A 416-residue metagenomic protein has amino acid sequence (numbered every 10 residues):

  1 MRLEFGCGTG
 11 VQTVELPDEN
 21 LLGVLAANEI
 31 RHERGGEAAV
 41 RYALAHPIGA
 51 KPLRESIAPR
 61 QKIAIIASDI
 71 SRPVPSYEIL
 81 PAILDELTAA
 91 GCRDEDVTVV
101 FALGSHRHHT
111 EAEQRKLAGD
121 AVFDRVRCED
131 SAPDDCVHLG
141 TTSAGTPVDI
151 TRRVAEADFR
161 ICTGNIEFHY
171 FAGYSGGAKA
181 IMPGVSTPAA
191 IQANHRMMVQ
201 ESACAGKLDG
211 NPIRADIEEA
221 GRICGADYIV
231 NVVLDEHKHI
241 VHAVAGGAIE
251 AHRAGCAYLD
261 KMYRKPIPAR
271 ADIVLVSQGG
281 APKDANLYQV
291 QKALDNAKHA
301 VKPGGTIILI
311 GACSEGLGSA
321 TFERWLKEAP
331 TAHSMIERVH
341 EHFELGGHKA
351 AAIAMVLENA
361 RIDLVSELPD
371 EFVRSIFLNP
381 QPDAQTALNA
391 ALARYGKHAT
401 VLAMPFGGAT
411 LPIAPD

Functional and structural regions predicted by a protein language model:
M1-L44: N-terminal amphipathic/basic leader segments beginning at the initiator methionine
K62-P73, T98-G104, L275-S277: Short glycine-rich or small-residue beta-strand-to-loop segments that form or flank ligand, phosphate, metal/Fe-S
P73-C92, V290-A300: Histidine-anchored nucleotide/phosphate-binding helix
D94-S105, T306-G311, R361-S366: Short internal beta-strands
H109-Y174: An acidic, phosphate/nucleotide-engaging active-site surface
C204-A281: Membrane-embedded hairpin module used as a gating/binding unit in multi-pass transport and secretion proteins
D284-D363: C-terminal catalytic subdomain
G347-A409: Internal helix-turn-beta structural module
